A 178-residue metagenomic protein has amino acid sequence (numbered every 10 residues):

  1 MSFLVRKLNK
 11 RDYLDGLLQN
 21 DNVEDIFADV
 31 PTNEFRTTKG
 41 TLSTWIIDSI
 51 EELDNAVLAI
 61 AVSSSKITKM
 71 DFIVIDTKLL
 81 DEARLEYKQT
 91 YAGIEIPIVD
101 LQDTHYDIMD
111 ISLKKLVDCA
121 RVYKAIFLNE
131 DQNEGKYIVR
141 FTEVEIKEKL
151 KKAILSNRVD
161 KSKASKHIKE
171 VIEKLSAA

Functional and structural regions predicted by a protein language model:
M1-L42, I172-L175: ADP-ribose/NAD+-binding catalytic cleft of ART/PARP-like enzymes
E34-G40, S49-A178: Conserved NAD+-utilizing ADP-ribose enzyme module
I46: Short HxH-centered metal-ligating active-site micro-motif
